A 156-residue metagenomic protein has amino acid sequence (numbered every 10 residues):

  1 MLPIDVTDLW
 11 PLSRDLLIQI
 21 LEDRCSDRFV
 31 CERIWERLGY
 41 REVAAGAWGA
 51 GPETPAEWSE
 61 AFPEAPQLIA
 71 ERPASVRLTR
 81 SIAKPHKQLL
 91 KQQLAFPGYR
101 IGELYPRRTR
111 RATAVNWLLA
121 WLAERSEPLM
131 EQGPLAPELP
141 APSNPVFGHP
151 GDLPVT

Functional and structural regions predicted by a protein language model:
M1-T7: N-terminal organelle transit peptides
V6, D15, Q19-D23, V115-A120 (+1 more regions): Low-complexity, disordered linker/stalk regions enriched in Pro/Thr/Ser/Gly
W10-R100: Conserved, aromatic- and glycine-enriched, well-ordered alpha/beta core segments that occur as contiguous structural
S59-T156: Low-complexity intrinsically disordered segments
